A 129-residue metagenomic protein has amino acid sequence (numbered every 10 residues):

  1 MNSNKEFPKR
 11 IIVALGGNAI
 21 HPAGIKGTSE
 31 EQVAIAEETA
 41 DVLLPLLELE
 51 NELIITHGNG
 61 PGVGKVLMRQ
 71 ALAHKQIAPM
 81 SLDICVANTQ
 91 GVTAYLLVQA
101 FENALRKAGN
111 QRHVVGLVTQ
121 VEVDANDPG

Functional and structural regions predicted by a protein language model:
M1-T56, K65-L72: N-terminal glycine-/serine-/threonine-rich phosphate-binding loop
A19-H21, G60-G64, E122-N126: Short, active-site-adjacent cap segments at secondary-structure transitions
H57-N59, V118: Glycine-rich, histidine-containing beta strand-loop boundary motifs that form or position
L72-G129: Ligand-binding beta-strand-loop-alpha-helix segment within the catalytic cores of soluble metabolic enzymes
